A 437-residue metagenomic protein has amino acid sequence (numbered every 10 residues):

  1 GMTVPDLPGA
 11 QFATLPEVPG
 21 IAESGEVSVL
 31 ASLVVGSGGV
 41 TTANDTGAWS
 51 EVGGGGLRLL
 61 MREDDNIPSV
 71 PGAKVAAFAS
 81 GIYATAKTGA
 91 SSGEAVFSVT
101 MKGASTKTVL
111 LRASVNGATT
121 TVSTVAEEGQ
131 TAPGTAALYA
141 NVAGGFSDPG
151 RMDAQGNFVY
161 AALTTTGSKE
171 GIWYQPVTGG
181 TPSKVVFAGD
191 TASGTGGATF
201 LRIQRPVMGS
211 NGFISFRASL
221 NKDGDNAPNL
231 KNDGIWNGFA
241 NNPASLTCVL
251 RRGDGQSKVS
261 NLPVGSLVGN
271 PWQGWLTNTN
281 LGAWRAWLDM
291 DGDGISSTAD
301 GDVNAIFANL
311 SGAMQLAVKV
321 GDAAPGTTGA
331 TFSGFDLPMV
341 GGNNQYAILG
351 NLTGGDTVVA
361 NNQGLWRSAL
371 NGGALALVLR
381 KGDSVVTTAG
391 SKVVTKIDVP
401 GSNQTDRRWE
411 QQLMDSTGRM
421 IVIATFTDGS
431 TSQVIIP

Functional and structural regions predicted by a protein language model:
G1-P437: Conserved "turn/edge" positions that cap or connect secondary-structure elements within repeat/scaffolded domains
